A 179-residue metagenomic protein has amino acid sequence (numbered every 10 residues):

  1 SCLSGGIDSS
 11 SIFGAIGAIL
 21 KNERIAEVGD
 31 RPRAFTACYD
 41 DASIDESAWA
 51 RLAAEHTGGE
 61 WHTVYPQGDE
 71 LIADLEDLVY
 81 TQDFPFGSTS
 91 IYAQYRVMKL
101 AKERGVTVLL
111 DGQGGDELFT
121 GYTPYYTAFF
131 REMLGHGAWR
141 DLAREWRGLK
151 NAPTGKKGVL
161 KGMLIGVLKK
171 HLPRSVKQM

Functional and structural regions predicted by a protein language model:
S1-M179: ATP-dependent adenylate-handling active sites, centered on carboxylate activation for C-N bond formation
